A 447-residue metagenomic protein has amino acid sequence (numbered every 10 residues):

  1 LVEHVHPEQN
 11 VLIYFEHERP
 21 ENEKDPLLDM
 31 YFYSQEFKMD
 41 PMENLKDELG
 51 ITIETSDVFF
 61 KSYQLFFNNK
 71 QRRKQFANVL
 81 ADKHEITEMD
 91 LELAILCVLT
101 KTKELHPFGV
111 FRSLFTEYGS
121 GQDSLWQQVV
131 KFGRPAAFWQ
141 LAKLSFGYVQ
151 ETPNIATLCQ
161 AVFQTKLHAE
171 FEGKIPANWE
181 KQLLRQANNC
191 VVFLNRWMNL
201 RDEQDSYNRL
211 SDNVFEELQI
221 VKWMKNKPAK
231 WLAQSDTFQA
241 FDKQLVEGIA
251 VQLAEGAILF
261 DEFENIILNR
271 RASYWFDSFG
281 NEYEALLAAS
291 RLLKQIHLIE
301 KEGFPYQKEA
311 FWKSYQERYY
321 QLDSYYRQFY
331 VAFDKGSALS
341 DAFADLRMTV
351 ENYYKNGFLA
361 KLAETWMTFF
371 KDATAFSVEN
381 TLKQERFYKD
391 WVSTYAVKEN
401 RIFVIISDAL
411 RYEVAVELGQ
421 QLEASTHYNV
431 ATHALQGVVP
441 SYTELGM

Functional and structural regions predicted by a protein language model:
L1-R401, R411-M447: …; additionally, a secondary subgroup of soluble metalloenzymes is captured
D408: Ligand-binding pocket scaffold of soluble enzyme catalytic domains
